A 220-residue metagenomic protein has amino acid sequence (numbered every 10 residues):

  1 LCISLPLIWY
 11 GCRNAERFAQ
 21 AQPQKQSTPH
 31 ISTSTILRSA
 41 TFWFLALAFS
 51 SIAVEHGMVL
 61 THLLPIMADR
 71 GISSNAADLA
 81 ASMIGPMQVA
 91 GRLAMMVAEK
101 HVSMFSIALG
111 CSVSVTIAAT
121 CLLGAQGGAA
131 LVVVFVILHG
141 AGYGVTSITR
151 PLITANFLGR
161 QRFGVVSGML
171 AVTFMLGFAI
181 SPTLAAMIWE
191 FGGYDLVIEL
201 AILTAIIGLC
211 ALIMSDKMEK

Functional and structural regions predicted by a protein language model:
L1-P23, A211-D216: C-terminal membrane-cytosol helix-exit motif in multi-pass small-molecule transporters
A19-F42: Juxtamembrane intracellular "pre-TM" segments in multi-pass secondary transporters
L37-A90, M95: Extracytoplasmic gate region of multi-pass secondary transporters
S51, M83, M87, S114 (+4 more regions): Small/hydrophobic positions within alpha-helical transmembrane segments of multi-pass membrane transporters
M67-A68, A98-E99, L184-G192: Interfacial helix-cap and linker-helix signal at transmembrane-aqueous boundaries of multi-pass secondary transporters
S73-A81, G128, V132, S167: Juxtamembrane helix-start elements in MFS-like secondary transporters
Q88, A94, H101-I153: C-terminal transmembrane helical hairpin of 12-TM major facilitator-type secondary transporters
L158-F191: A late C-terminal transmembrane helix in Major Facilitator Superfamily
